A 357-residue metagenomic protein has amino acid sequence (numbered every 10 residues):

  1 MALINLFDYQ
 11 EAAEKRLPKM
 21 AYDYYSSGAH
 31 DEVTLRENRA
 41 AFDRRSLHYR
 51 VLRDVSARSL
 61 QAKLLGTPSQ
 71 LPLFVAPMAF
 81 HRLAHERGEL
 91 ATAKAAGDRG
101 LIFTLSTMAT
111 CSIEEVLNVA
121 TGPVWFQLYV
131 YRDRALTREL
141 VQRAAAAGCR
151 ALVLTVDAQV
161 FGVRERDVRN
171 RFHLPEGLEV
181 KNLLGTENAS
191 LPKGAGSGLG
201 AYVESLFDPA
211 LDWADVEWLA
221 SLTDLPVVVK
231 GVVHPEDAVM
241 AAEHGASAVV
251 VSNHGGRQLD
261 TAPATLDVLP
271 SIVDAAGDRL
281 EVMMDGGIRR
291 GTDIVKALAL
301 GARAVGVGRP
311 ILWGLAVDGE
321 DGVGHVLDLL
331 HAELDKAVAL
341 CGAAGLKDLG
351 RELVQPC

Functional and structural regions predicted by a protein language model:
M1-S46, D267-C357: Alpha/beta catalytic cores of nucleotide-metabolism and tRNA/nucleoside-modifying enzymes
M1-S69, R164, R171-L211, K347-L349 (+1 more regions): An N-cap/entry alpha-helix motif that binds or orients negatively charged groups
A21, S69-L73, G122, R150: A generic secondary-structure signal marking the coil-to-beta-strand transition
A29-H30, T107-C111, R132, V233 (+2 more regions): Short beta->alpha linker loops
S46, Q61-K63, P72-A76, I102-S106 (+2 more regions): Short, conserved beta-strand segments within well-ordered enzyme catalytic domains that often line or immediately flank
Q70-I113: Glycine-rich active-site/cofactor-binding loop and its immediate structural neighborhood
F80, K94, E115, V119 (+2 more regions): Alpha/beta enzyme core
G97-V119, P123-T137: A gly/proline- and charged-residue-enriched helix-loop-helix capping module
